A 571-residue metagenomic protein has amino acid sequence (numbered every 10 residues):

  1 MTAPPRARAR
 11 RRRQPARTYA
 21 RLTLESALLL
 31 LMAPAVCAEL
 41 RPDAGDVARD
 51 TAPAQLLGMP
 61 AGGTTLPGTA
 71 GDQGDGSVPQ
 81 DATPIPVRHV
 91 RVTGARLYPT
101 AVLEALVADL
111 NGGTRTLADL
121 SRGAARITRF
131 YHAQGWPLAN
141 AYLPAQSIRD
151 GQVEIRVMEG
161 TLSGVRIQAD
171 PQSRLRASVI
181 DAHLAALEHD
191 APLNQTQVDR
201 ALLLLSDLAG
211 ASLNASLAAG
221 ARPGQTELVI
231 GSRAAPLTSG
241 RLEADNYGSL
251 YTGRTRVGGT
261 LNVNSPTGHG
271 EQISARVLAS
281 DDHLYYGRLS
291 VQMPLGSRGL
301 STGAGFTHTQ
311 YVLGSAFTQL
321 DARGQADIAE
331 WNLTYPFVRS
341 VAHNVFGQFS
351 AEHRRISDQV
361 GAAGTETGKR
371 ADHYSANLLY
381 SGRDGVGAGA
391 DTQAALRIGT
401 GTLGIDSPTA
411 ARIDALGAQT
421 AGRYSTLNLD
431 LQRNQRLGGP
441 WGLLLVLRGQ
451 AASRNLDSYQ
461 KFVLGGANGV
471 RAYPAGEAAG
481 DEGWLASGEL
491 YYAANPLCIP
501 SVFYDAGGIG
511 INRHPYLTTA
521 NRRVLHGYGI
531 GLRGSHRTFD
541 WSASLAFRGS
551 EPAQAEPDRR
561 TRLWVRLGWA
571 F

Functional and structural regions predicted by a protein language model:
M1-T18: N-terminal secretory signal peptides that target proteins for export/translocation
M32-A33: N-terminal signal peptide c-region/cleavage motif recognized by signal peptidases
E39-G248, T260, V277-Y285, L427 (+1 more regions): Periplasmic polypeptide-binding modules associated with outer-membrane biogenesis and secretion
S173-S178, N194-A388, R559-A570: Gram-negative/organellar outer-membrane beta-barrel architecture
L217, L242-N246, A275-A279, A304-H308 (+7 more regions): Transmembrane beta-barrel strands of outer-membrane/channel proteins
G253, L284, T302, Y311-S315 (+6 more regions): Outer-membrane beta-barrel proteins
S357-H514: C-terminal outer-membrane beta-barrel translocator/porin domains of Gram-negative envelope proteins and their
H536-A570: Predominantly the C-terminal beta-signal and adjacent terminal strand-loop region of outer-membrane beta-barrel
